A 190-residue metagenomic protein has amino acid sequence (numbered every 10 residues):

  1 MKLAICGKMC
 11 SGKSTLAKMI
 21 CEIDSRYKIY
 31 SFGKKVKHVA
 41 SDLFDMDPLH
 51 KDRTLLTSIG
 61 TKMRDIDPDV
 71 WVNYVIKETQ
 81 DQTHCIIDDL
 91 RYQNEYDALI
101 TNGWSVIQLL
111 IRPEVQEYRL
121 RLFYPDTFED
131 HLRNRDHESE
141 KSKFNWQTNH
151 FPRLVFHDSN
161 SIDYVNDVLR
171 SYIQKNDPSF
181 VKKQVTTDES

Functional and structural regions predicted by a protein language model:
I5: Hydrophobic anchor at the beta1->P-loop junction of P-loop NTPases
K8: P-loop (Walker A) phosphate-binding loop of NTP-binding proteins
K13: Conserved lysine of the Walker
L16: Hydrophobic positions on the alpha1 helix immediately C-terminal to the Walker A/P-loop
E22-I29: Post-Walker A helix-loop "phosphate-sensing" segment adjacent to the P-loop in P-loop NTPases
S31-C85: ATP-dependent small-molecule kinase phosphotransfer cores that center on conserved nucleotide phosphate-binding segments
V70, L109-D188: Small-molecule kinase domains that catalyze NTP-dependent phosphoryl transfer to phosphate-bearing small molecules
I76-F123: ATP-dependent NMP and nucleoside kinases share a basic, alpha-helical "lid"
